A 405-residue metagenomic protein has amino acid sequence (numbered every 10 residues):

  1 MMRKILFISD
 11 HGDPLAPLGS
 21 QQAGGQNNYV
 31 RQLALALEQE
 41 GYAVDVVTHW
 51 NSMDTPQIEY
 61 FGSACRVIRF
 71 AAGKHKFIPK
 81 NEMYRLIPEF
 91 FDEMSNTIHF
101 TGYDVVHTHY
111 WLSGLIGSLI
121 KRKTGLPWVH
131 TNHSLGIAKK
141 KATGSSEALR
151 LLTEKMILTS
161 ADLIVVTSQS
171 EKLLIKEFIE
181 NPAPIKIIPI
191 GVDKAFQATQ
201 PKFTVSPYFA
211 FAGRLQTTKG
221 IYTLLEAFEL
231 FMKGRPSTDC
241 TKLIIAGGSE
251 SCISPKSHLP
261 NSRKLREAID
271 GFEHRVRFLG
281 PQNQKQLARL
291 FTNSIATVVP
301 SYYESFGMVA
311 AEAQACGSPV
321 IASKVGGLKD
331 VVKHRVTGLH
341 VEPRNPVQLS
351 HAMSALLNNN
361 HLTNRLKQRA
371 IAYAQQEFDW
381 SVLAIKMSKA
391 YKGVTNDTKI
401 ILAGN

Functional and structural regions predicted by a protein language model:
M1-E59, C65-V67: N-terminal subdomain of nucleotide-sugar transferases
S170, G191: Carbohydrate-associated surface elements
K202-K219, L225-L230, I244: Conserved donor-binding/catalytic core segment of Leloir-type glycosyltransferases
G247, K256-K285: Nucleotide-activated donor-binding/catalytic signature segment of Leloir-type glycosyltransferases, i.e., the conserved
P281, R289-S294: Short alpha-helical donor nucleotide-sugar binding micro-motif in glycosyltransferases
Y302: Aromatic "clamp/platform" in nucleotide-sugar-dependent glycosyltransferases that forms part of the donor/acceptor
P319-A322: Short hydrophobic beta-strand element within catalytic cores of glycosyltransferases and related nucleotide-activated
H334-R335, L339-P346, A355-N360: Conserved acidic donor-binding segment of nucleotide-sugar-dependent glycosyltransferases
